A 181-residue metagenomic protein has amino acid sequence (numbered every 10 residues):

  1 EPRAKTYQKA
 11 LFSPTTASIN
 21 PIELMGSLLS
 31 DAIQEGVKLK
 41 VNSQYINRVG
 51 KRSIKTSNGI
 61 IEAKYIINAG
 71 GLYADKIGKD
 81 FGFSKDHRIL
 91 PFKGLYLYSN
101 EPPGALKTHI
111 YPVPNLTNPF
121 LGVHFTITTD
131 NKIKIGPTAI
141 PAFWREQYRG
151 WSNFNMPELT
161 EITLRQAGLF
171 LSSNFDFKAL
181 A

Functional and structural regions predicted by a protein language model:
E1-V41, I46-G50, K55-N58, S152-L171: Flavin (FAD/FMN) cofactor-binding and adjacent substrate-gating region of FAD-dependent oxidoreductase domains
Y7, P14, I60-A63, F83 (+1 more regions): Residues at structural and domain junctions
S18, R88-G94, Y98-P102, L169-A181: Flavin (FAD/FMN) cofactor-binding core of flavoprotein oxidoreductases
R48-G50, T56-F154: Flavin-dependent oxidoreductases
I133, T138-A181: Contiguous C-terminal substrate-recognition/catalytic subdomains in enzyme active sites
